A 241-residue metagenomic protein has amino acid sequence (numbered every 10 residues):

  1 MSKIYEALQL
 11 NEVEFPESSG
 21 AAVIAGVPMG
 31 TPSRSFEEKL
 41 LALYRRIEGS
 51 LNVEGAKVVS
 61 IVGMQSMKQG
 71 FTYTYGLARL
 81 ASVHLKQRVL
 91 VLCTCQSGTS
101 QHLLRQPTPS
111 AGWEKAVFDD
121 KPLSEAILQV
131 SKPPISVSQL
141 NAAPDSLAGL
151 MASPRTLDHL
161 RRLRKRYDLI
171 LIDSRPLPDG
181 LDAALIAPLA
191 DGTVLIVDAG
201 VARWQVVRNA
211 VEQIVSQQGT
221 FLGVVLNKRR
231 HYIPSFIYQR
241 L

Functional and structural regions predicted by a protein language model:
M1-I47, V211-L241: C-terminal lobe/tail of nucleotide-utilizing enzymes
G20-S33, L41, R45, N52 (+3 more regions): P-loop/Walker-type NTP enzyme "switch/lid" segment
S50-A56: Phosphate-binding P-loop
K57-I61, V89, I170-I172: Generic beta-sheet signal
V59, L90-L92, S136-S138, V194 (+1 more regions): Hydrophobic/aromatic beta-strand patches that form the interior of the parallel beta-sheet core in alpha/beta enzyme
V59-R79: Glycine-rich phosphate-binding P-loop
T72-L92: A conserved segment at the C-terminal end of the G1
G149-L241: Conserved catalytic-core segment of NTP-binding enzymes
